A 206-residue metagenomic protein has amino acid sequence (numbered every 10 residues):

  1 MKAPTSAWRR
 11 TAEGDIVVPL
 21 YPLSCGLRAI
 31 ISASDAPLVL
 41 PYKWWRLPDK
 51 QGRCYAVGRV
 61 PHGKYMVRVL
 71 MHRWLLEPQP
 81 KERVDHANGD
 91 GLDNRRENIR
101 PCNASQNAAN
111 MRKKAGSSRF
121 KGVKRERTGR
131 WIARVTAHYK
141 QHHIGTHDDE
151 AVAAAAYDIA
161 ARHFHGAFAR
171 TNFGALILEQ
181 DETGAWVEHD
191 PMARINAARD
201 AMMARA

Functional and structural regions predicted by a protein language model:
M1-K2, D200-A206: Short intrinsically disordered terminal tails
M1-R59: Short helix-coil boundary/hinge micro-motifs
A12, P48-D49, P78, V135 (+2 more regions): Short, isolated positions within intrinsically disordered regulatory regions of eukaryotic proteins
I30, H62-Y139, A155, R162 (+4 more regions): Short, cationic Gly/His-enriched loop motifs
K140-E150: A short, exposed loop/beta-hairpin motif centered on an aromatic-Gly-Thr core
D148-F164: A short, charged, amphipathic alpha-helix used as a generic interaction element across diverse proteins
